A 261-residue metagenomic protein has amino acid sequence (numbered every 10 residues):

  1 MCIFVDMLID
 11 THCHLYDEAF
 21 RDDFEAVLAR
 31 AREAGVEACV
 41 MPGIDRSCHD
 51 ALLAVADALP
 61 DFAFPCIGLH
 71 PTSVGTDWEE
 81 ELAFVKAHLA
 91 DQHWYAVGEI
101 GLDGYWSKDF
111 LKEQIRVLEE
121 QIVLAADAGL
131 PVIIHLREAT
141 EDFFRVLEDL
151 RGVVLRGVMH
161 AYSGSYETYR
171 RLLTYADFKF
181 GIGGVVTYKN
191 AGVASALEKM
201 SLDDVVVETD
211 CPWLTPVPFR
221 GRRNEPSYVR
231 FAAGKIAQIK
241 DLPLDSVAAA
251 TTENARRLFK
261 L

Functional and structural regions predicted by a protein language model:
C2-L261: Mid-domain alpha/beta scaffold segments of enzyme catalytic cores
